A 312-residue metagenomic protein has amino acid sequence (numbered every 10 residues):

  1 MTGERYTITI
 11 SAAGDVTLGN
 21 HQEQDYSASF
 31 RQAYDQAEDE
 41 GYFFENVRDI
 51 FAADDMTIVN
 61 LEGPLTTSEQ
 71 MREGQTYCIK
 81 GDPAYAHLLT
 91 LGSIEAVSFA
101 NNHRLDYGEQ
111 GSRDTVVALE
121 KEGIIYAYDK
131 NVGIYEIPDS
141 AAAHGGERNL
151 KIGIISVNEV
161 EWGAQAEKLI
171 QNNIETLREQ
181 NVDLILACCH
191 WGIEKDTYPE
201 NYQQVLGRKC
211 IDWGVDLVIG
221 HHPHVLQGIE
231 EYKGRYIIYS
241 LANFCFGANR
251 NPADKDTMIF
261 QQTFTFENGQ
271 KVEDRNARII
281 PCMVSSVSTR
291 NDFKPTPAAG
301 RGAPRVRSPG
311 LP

Functional and structural regions predicted by a protein language model:
M1-P312: Acidic, metal/ion-coordinating pockets
